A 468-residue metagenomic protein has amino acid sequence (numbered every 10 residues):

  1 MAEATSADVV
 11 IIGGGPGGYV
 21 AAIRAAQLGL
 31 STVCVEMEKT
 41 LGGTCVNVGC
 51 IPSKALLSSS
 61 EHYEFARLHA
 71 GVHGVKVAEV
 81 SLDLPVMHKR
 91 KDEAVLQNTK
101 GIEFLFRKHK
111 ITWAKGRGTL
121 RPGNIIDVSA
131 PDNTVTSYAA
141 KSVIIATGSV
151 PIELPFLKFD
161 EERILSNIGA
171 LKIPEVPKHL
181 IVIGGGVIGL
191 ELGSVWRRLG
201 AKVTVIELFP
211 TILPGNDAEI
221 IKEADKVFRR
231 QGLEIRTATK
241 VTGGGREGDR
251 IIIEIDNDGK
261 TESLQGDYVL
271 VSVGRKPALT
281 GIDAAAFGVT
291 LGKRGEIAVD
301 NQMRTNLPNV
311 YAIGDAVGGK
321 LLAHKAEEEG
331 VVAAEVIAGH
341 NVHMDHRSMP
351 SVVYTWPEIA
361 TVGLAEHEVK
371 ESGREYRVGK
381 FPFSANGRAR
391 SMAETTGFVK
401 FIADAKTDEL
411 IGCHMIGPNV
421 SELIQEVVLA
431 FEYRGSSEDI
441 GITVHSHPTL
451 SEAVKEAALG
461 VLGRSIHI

Functional and structural regions predicted by a protein language model:
A2-A7, I23-V176, T204, F209-L213 (+7 more regions): Glycine-rich flavin
E3-G15, V176-G186: Beta1/beta-strand and adjacent pyrophosphate-binding region of the FAD-binding site in flavoprotein oxidoreductases
V10-I12, G118, Y138-G148, V182-I183 (+2 more regions): Short hydrophobic core segments
I12-G17, A21, A26-E38, T44 (+5 more regions): Flexible, glycine-rich terminal cap/loop adjacent to redox cofactors in electron-transfer oxidoreductases
G18, G189-L190: N-terminal Rossmann-fold NAD(P) dinucleotide-binding loop
A22, A26, G193, R197-R198: Gly/Ala-rich phosphate-binding loop of Rossmann-like dinucleotide-binding domains, activating on the conserved
D160-P177, S263-I337, E422: FAD-site-proximal beta/loop scaffold in flavoenzymes
